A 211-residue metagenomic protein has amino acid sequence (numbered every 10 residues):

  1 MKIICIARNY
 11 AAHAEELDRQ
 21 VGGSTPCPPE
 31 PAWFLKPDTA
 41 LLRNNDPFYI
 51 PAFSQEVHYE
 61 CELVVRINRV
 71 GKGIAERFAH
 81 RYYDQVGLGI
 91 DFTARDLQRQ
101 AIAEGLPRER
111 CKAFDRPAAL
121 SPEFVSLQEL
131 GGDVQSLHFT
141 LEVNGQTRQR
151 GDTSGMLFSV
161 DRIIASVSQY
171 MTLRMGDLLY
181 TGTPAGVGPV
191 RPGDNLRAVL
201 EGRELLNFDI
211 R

Functional and structural regions predicted by a protein language model:
M1-Y170, R174, L178, G186-R211: Catalytic-core "active-site belt" of small-molecule-metabolizing enzymes, emphasizing His/Asp/Glu-rich regions
